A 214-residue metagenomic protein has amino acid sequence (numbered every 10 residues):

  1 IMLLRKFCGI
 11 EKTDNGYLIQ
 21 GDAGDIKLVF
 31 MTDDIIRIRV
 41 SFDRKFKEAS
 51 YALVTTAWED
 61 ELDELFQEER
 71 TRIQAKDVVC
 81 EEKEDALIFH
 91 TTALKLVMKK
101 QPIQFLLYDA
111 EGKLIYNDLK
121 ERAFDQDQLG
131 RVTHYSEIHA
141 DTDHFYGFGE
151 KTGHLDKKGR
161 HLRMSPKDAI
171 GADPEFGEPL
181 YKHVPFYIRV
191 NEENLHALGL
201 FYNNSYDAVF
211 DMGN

Functional and structural regions predicted by a protein language model:
I1-N214: N-terminal accessory segment at the very beginning of proteins
